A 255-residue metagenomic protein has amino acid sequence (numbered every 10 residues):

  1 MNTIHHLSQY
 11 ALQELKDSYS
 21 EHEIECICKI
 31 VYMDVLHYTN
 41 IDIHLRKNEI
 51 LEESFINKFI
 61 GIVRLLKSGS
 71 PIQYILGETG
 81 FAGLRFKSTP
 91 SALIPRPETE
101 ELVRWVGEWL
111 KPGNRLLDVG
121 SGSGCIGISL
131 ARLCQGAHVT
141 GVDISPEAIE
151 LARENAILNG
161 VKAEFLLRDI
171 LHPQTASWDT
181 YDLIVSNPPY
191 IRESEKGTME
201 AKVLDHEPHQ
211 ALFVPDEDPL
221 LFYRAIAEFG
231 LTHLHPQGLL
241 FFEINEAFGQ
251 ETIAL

Functional and structural regions predicted by a protein language model:
M1-H44, N48-E49: Non-catalytic accessory regions of SAM-dependent methyltransferases
L15, A156, G230: Conserved hydrophobic residues forming the short capping helix/wall of the S-adenosyl-L-methionine
Y32-W105, W109: Conserved AdoMet
I43, L51, L76, I170 (+3 more regions): Short clusters of hydrophobic/aromatic residues that line enzyme substrate/ligand-binding pockets
E98-T198, A247: Conserved SAM/SAH cofactor-binding pocket of Class I
V106, L130, V203, I226 (+1 more regions): Class I S-adenosylmethionine-dependent transferase superfamily signal
Y190-F222: Mobile active-site "lid"/loop adjacent to the S-adenosyl-L-methionine
D216-L255: Conserved Class I SAM-dependent methyltransferase catalytic core
